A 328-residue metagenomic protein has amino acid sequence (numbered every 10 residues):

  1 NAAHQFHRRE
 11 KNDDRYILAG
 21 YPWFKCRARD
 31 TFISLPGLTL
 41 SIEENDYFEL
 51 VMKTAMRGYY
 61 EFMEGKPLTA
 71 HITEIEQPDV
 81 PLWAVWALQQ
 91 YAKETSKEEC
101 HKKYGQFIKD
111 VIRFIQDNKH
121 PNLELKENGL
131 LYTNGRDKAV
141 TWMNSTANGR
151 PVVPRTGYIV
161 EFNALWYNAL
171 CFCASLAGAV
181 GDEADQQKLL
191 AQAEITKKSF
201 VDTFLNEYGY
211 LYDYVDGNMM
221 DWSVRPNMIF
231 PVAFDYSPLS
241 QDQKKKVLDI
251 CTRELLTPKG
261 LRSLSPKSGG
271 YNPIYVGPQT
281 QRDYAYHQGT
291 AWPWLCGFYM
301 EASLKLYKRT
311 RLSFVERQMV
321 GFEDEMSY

Functional and structural regions predicted by a protein language model:
N1-Y328: Acidic, mature catalytic/reactive cores of soluble proteins
